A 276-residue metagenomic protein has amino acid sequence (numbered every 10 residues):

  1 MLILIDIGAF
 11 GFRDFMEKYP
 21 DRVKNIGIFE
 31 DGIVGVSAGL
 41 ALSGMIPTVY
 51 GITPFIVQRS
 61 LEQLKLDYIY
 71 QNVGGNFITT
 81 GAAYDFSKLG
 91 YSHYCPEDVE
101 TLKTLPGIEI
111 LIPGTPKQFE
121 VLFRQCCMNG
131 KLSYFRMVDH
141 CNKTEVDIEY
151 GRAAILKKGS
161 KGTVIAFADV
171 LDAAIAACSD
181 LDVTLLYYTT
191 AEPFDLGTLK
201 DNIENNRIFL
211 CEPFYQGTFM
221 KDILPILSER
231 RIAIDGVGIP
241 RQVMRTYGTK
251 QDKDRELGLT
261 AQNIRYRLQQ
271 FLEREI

Functional and structural regions predicted by a protein language model:
M1-L132, R136, C141-N142, R152 (+2 more regions): Thiamine diphosphate
L4-E17, F86, V138-I276: Thiamine diphosphate
